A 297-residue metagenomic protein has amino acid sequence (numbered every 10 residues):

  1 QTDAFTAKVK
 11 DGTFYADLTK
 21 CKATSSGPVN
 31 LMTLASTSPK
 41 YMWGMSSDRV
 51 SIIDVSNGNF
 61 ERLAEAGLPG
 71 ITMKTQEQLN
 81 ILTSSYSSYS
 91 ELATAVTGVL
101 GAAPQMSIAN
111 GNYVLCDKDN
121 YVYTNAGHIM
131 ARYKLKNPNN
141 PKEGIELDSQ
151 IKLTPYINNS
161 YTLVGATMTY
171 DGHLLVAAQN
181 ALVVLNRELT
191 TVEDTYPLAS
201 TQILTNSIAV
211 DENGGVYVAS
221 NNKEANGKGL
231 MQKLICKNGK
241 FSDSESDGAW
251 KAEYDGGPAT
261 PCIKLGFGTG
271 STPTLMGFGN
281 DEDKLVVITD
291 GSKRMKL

Functional and structural regions predicted by a protein language model:
Q1, W43-M45, N112-L115: Long, low-complexity intrinsically disordered regions enriched in Ser/Thr/Pro/Gly
Q1-S26, V50-Q105, I129-T162, T167-L297: Extracytoplasmic/lumenal domain signature
T24, T33-A35, G58, N112-L115: N-terminal membrane-targeting/anchoring modules of bacterial envelope and secretion proteins
P28-V29, A109: Short, small/polar residue-rich loop motifs at catalytic or cofactor-binding pockets
A35-S38, L115-D117, M168-T169: Flexible, charged surface loops at secondary-structure boundaries
P39, S46-S47, I71: Non-catalytic accessory regions used for complex assembly or targeting
M42-G44, T124, V176: Generic recognition of long tandem-repeat/solenoid scaffolds
A103-A126: Hydrophobic alpha-helical hairpins/lids featuring a short glycine-rich hinge
